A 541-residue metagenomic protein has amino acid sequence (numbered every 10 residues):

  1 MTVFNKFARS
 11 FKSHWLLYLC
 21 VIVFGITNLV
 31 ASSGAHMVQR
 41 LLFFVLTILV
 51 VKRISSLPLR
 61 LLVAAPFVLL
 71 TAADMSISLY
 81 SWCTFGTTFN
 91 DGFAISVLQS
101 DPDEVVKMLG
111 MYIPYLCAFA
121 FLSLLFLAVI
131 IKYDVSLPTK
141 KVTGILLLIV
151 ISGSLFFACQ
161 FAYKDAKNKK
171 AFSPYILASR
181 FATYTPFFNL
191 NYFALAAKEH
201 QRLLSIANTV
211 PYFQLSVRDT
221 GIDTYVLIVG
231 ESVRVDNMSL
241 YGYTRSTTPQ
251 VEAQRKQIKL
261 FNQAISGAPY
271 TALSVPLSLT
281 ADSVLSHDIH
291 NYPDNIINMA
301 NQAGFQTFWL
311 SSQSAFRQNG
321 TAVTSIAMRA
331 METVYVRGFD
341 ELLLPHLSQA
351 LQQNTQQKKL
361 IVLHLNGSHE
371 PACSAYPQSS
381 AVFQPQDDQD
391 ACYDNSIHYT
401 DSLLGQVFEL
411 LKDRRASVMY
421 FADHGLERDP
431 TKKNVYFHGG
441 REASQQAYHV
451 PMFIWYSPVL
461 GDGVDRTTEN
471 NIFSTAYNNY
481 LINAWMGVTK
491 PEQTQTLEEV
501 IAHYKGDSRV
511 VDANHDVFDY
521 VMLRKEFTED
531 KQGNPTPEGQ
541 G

Functional and structural regions predicted by a protein language model:
M1-S179: Transmembrane and membrane-interface helices of multi-pass, inner-membrane envelope-modifying transferases
A8-Y18, I54-S56, L127, I131-D134 (+6 more regions): Membrane-interface soluble catalytic domains
V30-G34, V284-S286, D388-I397, G405-F408 (+3 more regions): Active-site rim elements
C159-I228, S232-A381, H449, T475 (+2 more regions): Active-site-proximal alpha/beta segments of enzymes that process anionic O-linked groups
V226, Y399-F437, N479-N483: Metal-dependent active-site segment of extracytoplasmic phospho-/sulfohydrolases and closely related
G242-S246, F421-P458: Histidine-centered active-site microenvironments of extracellular/periplasmic hydrolases and transferases
W309-S311, L360-G367, D394, S417-A422 (+1 more regions): Short beta-strand segments
Y376-D394: A solvent-exposed, charged loop/short amphipathic helix patch at secondary-structure junctions
